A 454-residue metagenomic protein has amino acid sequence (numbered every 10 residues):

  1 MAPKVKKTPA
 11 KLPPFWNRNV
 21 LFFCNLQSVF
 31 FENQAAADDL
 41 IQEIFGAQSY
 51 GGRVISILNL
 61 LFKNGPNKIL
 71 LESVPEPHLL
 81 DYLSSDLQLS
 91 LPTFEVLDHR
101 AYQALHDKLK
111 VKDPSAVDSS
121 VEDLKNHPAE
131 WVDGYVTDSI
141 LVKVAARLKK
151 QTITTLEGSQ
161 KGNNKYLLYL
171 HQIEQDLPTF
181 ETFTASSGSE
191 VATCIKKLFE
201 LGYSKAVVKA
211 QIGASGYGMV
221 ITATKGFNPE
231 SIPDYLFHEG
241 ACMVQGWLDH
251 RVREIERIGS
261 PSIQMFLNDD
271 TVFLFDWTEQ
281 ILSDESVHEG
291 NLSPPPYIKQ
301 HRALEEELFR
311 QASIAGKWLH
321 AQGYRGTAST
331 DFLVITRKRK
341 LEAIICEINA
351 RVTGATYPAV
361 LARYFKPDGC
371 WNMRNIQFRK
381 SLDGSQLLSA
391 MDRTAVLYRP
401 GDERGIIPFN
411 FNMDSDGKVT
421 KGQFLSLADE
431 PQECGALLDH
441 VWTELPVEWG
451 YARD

Functional and structural regions predicted by a protein language model:
D38-N59: Short catalytic helix/loop segments, enriched in acidic residues and glycine and frequently bearing histidine
V54-L58, L70-T193: Conserved N-proximal alpha/beta basic substrate-recognition cap immediately N-terminal to, or forming the N-lobe
P178-F180, L201-V207, A223-E256: Conserved ATP-binding module of the ATP-grasp superfamily
T179-T182, K205-S231, E285-K299: Glycine-rich phosphate-binding loop of ATP-grasp-fold ATP-dependent ligases
V220, E230, I255-L282, A343-I348 (+1 more regions): Beta-strand scaffold of nucleotide-dependent catalytic cores
G246-H250, V287-E342, R379-E403: A long amphipathic alpha-helix within ATP-dependent nucleotide-binding catalytic cores
E342-R379: C-terminal catalytic subdomain
K366-D454: Peripheral (often C-terminal) accessory segments that flank ATP-dependent C-N-forming ligase machineries
